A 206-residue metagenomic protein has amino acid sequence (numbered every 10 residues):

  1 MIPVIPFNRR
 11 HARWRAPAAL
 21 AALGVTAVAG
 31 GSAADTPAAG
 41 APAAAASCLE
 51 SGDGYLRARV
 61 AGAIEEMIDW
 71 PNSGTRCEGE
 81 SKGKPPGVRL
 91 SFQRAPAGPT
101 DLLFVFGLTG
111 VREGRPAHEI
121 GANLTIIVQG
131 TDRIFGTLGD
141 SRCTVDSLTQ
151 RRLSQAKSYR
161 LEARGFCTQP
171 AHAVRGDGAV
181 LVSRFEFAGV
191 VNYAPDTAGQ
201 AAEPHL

Functional and structural regions predicted by a protein language model:
V4-A19: Bacterial N-terminal signal peptides that target proteins for export
P17-A27: Bacterial N-terminal signal peptides
G24, G54-A58, A163-G165, G189: Small side chains
V28-S32: N-terminal Sec signal peptide cleavage junction
A34-G139: An ectodomain-focused feature that recognizes extracytoplasmic/extracellular
M67, P170-G176, D196-A198: Intrinsically disordered, low-complexity acidic/polar segments
R115-V191: Acidic, glycine-rich flexible loop segments
A188-L206: Short, low-complexity, Pro/Ser/Thr/Gly-rich segments in the mature regions of secreted, periplasmic
